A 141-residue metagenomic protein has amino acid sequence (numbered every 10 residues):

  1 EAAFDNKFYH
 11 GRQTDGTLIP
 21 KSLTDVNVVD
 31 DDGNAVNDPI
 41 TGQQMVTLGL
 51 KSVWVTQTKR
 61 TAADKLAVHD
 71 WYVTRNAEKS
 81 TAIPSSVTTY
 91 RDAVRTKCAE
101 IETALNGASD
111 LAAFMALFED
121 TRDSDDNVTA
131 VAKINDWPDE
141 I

Functional and structural regions predicted by a protein language model:
E1-I141: A preference for well-ordered globular domain cores that mediate specific macromolecular interactions or catalysis
